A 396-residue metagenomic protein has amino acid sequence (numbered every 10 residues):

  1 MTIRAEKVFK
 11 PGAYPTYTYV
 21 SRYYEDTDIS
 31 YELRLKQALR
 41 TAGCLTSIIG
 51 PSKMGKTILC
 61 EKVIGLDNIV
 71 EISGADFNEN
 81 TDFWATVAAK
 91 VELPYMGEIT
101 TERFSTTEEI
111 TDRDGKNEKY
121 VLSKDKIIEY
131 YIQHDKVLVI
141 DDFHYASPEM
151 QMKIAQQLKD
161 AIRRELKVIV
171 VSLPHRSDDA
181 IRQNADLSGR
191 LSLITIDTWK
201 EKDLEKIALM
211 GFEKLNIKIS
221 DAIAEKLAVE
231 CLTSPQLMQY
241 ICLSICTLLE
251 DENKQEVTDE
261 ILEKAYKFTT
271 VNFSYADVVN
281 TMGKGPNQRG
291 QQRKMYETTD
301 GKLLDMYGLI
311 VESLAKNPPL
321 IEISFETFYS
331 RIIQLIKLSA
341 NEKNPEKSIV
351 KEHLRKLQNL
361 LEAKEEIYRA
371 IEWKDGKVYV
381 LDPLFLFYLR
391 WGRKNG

Functional and structural regions predicted by a protein language model:
M1-T46: A short, basic N-terminal segment
L39-E61, D76: Walker A/P-loop nucleotide-binding motif
I49-G50, V70-N80, L173: A short hydrophobic beta-strand->loop->alpha-helix junction that borders the nucleotide-binding pocket of P-loop NTPases
N68-I69, N78-E109: Conserved NTP-binding/hydrolysis module of P-loop NTPases
P94-I140, H144-K167, L173-D186, D197-D203 (+3 more regions): Mid-core helix/loop region of P-loop NTP-binding domains shared across ATPases and GTPases
I196-A224, T233-I241: Conserved small helical "lid"/interfacial subdomain of P-loop NTPases
D221-V279, G396: Amphipathic alpha-helical "lid/sensor" segments that cap RecA-like P-loop NTPase cores
E260-G396: C-terminal leucine-rich, beta-strand-based interaction scaffolds used for sensing/assembly
